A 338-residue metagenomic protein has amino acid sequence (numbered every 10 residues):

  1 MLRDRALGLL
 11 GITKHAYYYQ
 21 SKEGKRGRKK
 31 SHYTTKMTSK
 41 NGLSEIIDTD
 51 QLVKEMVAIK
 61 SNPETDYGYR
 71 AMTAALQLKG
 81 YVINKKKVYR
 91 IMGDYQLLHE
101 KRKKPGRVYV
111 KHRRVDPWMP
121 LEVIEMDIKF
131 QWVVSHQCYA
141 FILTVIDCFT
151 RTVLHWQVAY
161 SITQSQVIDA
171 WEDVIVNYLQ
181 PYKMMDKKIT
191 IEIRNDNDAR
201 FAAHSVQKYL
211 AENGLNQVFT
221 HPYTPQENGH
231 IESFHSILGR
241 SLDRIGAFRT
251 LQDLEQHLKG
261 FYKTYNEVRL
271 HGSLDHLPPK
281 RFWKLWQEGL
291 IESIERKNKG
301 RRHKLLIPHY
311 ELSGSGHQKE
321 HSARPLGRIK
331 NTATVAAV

Functional and structural regions predicted by a protein language model:
M1-K14: Double-stranded DNA-binding cores of transcription factors and transposases
A6-L7, Y17, M56, M72 (+13 more regions): Mobile genetic element proteins and their domesticated derivatives, centered on retroelements and DNA transposons
K14-V123, T224, W283-Q287: Basic, flexible linker segments flanking DNA-binding modules in nucleic acid-interacting mobile-element proteins
A58, V82-I146, T152, I168-D173 (+2 more regions): Mobile-element integrase/transposase regions, centering on the N-terminal DNA-binding/Zn-coordinating module
R102-P105, I189-N197, A211-H230, G246-L251: RNase H-like polynucleotidyl transferase catalytic core
D147-C148, V158-S165: A short acidic/small-residue loop/turn micro-motif
W171, K183-A202, P225, D275-K280: Acidic/histidine-rich, metal-coordinating catalytic segments
A211-L215, S236-V338: C-terminal domain-tail junction helix/linker
